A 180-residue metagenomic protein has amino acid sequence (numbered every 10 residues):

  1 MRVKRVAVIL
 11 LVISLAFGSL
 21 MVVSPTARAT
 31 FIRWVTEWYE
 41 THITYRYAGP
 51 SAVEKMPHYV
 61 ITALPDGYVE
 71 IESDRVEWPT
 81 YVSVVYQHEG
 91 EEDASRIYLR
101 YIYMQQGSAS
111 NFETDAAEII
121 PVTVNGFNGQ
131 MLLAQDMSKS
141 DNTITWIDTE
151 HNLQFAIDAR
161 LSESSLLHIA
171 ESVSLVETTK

Functional and structural regions predicted by a protein language model:
M1-R46: Membrane-interface helical sensory segment of bacterial ECF anti-sigma factor regulators
R5-V12, G129, A170, S174: Long alpha-helical scaffolds
T36-E37, S73, T178: Residue-level marker of positions within ordered structural domains that often coincide with functionally constrained
T44-V53, K180: Short glycine-rich, low-complexity/disordered patches
S51-E150: Short, solvent-exposed recognition patches
E150-K180: Surface-exposed amphipathic alpha-helical segments
